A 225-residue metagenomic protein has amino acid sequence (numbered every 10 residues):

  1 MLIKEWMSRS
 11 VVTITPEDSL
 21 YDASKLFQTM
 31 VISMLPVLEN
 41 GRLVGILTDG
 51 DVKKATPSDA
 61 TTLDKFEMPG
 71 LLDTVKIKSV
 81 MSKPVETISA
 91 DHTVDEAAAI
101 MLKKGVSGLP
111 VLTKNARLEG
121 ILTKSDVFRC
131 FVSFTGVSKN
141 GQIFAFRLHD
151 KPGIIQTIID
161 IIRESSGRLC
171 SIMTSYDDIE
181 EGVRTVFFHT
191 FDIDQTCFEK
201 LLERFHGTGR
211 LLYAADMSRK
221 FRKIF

Functional and structural regions predicted by a protein language model:
M1-S10, D49-E86, T93, A98-L102 (+2 more regions): Tandem CBS (Bateman) regulatory domains
I14-P16, S89: A short beta-loop-alpha structural element at the N-terminal edge of CoA-dependent acyl/N-acetyltransferase catalytic
D18-K25, E96-A98: Short, basic/aromatic recognition patches
F27, L35-D51, M101, L109-S125: A glycine-centered beta-loop-beta connector
S33, S107, R168: Short acidic/polar active-site loop segments enriched in Thr and Asp
C170-M173, L202-R222: Conserved short beta-strand edge segments in small beta-sheet-based binding/regulatory domains
E180-V186: A short, glycine/Asx- and small/polar-enriched loop/turn that sits immediately N-terminal to a beta-strand
F191, K223-F225: Short, low-order "capping/linker" segments at domain edges
